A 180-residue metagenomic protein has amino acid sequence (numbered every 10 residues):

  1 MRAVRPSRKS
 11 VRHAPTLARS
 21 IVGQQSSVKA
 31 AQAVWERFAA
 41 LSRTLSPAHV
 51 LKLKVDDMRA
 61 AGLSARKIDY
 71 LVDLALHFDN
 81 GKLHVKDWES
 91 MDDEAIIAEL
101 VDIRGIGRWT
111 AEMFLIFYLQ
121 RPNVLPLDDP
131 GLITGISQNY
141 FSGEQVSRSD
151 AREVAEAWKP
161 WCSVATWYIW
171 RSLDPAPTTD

Functional and structural regions predicted by a protein language model:
M1-M91, A95, E153-D180: N-terminal polyanion-binding entry modules of DNA glycosylases/AP lyases and select other DNA-binding proteins
V22, D92-Q138: Catalytic DNA-binding helix-loop module of base-excision-repair DNA glycosylases/AP lyases
V28, H49-V50, I103, E144-R148: A short linear-motif detector with a strong N-terminal bias
A39, L119, Y140-F141, L173: Hydrophobic/aromatic-lined pockets within catalytic cores
L63-A65, L100-R108, Y140-V146, A165: A short, terminal or domain-edge coil/loop segment
R104-G105, R148, A157-P160: Alpha-helical interaction segments
L127-E156: C-terminal end-helix/capping segment
